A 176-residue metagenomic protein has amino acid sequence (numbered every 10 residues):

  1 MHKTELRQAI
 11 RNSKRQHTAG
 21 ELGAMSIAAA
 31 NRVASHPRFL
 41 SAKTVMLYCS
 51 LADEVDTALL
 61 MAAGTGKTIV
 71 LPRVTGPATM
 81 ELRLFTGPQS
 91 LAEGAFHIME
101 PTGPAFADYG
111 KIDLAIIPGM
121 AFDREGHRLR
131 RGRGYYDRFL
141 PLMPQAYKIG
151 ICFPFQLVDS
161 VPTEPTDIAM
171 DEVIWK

Functional and structural regions predicted by a protein language model:
M1-G110: N-terminal active-site beta-alpha-beta segment that forms phosphate/nucleotide-binding and substrate-recognition loops
E81-K176: Conserved phosphate- and dinucleotide-binding cores of soluble alpha/beta proteins, encompassing both enzyme active
